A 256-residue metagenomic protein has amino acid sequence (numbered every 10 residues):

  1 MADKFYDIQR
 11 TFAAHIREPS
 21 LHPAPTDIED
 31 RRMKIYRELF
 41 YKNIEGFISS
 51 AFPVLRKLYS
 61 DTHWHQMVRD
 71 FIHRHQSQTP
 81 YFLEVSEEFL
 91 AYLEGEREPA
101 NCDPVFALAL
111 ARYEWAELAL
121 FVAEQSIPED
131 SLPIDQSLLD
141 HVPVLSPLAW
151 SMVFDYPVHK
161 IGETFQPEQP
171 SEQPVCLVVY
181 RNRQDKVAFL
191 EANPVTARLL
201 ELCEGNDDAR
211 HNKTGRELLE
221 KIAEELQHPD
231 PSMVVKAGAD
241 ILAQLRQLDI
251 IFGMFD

Functional and structural regions predicted by a protein language model:
M1-E124: N-terminal, charged low-complexity regulatory/assembly segments
M33, E191-A192, D230: Residue-level marker of regulatory loop/turn positions in helix-turn-helix DNA-binding domains and in histidine
H73-E201: Hydrophobic packing positions characteristic of elongated beta-solenoid/beta-helix-type spike/fiber shafts
L202-D207: Short helix-to-turn junction characteristic of helix-turn-helix DNA-binding domains, especially the helix
D208-E224, P229: Short acidic, hydrophobic short linear motifs in intrinsically disordered regions
A237-D249: Basic amphipathic alpha-helical segments that dock to polyanions
F255-D256: Short, Lys/Arg-rich nucleic-acid/phosphate-binding segment
